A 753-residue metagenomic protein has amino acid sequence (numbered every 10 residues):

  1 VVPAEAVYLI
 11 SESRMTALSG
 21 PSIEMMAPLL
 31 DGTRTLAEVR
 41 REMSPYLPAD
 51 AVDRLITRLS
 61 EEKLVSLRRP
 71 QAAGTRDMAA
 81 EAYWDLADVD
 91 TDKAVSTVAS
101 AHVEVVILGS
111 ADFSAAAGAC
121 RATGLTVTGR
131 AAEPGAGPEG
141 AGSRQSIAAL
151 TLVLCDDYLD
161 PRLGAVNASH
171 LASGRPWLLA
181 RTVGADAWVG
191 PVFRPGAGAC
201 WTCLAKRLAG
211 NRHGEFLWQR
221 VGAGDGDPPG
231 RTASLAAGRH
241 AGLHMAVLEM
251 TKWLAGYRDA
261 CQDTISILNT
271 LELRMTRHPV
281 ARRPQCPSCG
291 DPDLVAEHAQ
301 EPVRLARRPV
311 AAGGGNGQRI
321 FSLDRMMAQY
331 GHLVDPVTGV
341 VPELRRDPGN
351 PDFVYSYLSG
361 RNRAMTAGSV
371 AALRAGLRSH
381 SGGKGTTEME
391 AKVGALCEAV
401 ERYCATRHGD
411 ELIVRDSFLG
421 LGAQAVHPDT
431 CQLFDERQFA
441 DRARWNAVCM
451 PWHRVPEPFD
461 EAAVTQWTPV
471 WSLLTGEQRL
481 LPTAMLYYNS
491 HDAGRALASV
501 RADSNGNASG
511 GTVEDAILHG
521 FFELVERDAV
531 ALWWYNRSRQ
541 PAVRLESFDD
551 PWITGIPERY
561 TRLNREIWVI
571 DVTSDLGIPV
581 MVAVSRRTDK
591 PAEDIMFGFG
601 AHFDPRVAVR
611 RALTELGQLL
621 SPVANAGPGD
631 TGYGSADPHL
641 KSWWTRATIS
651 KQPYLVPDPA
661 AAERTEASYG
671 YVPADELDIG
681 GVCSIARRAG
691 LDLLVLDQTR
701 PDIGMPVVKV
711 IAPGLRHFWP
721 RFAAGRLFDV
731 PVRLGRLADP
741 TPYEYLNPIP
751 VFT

Functional and structural regions predicted by a protein language model:
V1-S13: Long, low-complexity, charged/polar intrinsically disordered regions in eukaryotic proteins
S11-V127, N167-A168, L179, D186-P195 (+2 more regions): Long, charge-rich, low-complexity alpha-helical segments
I56, A117, L163-L171, P557 (+1 more regions): Short amphipathic alpha-helical segments and helix-helix/interface helices
V106-D112, A131-P134, V153-Y158, T182: Structural motif
R121-A148: A short, well-structured beta->alpha microelement
T126, S143-H244, K252-R258, N269-E301: E1/E1-like adenylate-forming module used to activate ubiquitin-like modifiers and sulfur-carrier proteins
D263-N269: Polybasic (Lys/Arg-rich)
E272-T753: Helix-biased "structured C-terminal domain" signature
